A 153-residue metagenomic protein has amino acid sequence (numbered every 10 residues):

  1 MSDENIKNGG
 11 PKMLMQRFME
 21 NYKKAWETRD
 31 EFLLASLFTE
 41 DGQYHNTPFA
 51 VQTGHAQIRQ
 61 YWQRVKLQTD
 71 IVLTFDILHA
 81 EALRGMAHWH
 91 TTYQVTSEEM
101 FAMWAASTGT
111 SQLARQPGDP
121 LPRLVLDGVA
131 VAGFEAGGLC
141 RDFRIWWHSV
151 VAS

Functional and structural regions predicted by a protein language model:
M1-E40: Short, low-complexity N-terminal intrinsically disordered segments enriched in polar/charged residues
S2-L14, H45, R59, Q63-S153: A beta-strand edge to alpha-helix "cap/lid" segment located at domain peripheries
M19-Y22, F38, I58, W62 (+1 more regions): Hydrophobic alpha-helical core bundles mediating ligand binding, dimerization, or RNAP-core interactions
P48-F49: Short histidine/acidic/glycine/proline-rich micro-motifs that form metal- and phosphate-coordinating active-site loops
